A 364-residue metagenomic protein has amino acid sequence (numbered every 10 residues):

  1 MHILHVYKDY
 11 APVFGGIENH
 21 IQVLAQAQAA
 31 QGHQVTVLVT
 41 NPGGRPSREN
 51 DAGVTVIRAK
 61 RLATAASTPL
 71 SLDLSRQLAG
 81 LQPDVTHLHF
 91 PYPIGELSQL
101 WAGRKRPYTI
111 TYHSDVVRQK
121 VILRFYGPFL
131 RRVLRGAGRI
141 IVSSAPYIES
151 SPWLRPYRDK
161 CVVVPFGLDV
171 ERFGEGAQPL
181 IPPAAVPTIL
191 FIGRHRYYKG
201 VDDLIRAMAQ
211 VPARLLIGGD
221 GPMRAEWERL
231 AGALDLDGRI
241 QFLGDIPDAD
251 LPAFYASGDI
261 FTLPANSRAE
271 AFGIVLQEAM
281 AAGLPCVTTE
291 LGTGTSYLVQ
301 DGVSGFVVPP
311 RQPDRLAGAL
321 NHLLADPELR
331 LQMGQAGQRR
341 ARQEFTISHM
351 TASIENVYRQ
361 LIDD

Functional and structural regions predicted by a protein language model:
N19, V23, P187-Q210, P222-E228 (+2 more regions): A conserved mid-protein helix/loop that constitutes part of the nucleotide-sugar donor-binding site
L88-G95: Short His-centered aromatic/hydrophobic patch
L134, D245-I246, A253-G258: Short alpha-helical donor nucleotide-sugar binding micro-motif in glycosyltransferases
G138, A256-A271, L284: Acidic donor-binding loop of glycosyltransferase active sites
P146, G167: Carbohydrate-associated surface elements
E228-A249: Nucleotide-activated donor-binding/catalytic signature segment of Leloir-type glycosyltransferases, i.e., the conserved
P285-T289: Short hydrophobic beta-strand element within catalytic cores of glycosyltransferases and related nucleotide-activated
Q300-G302, F306-D314, N321-E328: Conserved acidic donor-binding segment of nucleotide-sugar-dependent glycosyltransferases
